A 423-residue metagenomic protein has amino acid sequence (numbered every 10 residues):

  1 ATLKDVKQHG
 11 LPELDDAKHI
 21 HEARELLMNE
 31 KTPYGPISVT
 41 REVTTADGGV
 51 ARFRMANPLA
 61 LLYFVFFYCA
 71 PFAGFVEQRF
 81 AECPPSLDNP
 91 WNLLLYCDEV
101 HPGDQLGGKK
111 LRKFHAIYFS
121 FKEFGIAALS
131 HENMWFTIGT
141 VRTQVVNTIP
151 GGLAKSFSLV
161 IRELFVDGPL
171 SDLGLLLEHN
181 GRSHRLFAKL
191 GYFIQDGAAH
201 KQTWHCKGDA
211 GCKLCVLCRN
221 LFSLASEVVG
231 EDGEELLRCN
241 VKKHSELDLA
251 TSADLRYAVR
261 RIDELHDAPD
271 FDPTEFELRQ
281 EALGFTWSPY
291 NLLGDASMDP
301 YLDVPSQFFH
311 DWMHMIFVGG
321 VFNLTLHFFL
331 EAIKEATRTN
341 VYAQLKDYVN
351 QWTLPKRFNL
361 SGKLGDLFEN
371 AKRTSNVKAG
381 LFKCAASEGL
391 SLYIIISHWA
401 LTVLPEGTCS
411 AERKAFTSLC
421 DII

Functional and structural regions predicted by a protein language model:
A1-L95, V166-V403: Charged (Asp/Glu and Lys/Arg) segments that form or flank catalytic channels of large polymer- and nucleotide-handling
C97-E99: Residues immediately flanking
H101-Q105, I126-A128, F222-A225: Eukaryotic short linear interaction motifs
G103-Y118: Covalent nucleotidyltransferase core used to form phosphodiester bonds in nucleic acids
L106-K110, H131-N133, E227-E231: Short coil/turn segments at secondary-structure boundaries
H115-L175: Compact, glycine/acidic-enriched structural inserts
E132-A154, S375-F382, H398-P405, I423: Glycine- and acidic
G407-I423: Short secondary-structure subsegments characteristic of cysteine-rich extracellular domains
